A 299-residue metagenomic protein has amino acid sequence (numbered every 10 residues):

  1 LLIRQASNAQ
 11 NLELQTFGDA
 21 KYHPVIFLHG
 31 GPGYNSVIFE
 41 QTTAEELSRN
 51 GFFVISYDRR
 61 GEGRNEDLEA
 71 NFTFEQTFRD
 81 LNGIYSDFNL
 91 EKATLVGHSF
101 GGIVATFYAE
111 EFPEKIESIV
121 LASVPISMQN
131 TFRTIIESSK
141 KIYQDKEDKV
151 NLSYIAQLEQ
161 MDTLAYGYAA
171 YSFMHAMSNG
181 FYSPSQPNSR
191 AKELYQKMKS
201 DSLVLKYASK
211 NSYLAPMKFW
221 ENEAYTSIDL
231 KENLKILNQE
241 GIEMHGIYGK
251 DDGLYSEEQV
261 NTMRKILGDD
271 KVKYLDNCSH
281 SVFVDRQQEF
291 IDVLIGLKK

Functional and structural regions predicted by a protein language model:
G33-A44: The serine-hydrolase catalytic nucleophile loop
S36-V37, R59-F74, N130: Glycine-rich "HGGG/HGxG" loop immediately N-terminal to the catalytic nucleophile of the alpha/beta-hydrolase
S48-R64: Conserved alpha/beta-hydrolase
Q76-A93: Conserved acidic catalytic loop of the alpha/beta-hydrolase fold
E91-I135: Conserved hydrolase catalytic core segment
V120-G167: Flexible "cap/lid" loop of the alpha/beta hydrolase fold
E240, G246-Y248: Short beta-strand/loop motif that positions the catalytic acidic residue of the alpha/beta-hydrolase fold
G253-Q259: Conserved alpha/beta-hydrolase "acid-adjacent" motif
